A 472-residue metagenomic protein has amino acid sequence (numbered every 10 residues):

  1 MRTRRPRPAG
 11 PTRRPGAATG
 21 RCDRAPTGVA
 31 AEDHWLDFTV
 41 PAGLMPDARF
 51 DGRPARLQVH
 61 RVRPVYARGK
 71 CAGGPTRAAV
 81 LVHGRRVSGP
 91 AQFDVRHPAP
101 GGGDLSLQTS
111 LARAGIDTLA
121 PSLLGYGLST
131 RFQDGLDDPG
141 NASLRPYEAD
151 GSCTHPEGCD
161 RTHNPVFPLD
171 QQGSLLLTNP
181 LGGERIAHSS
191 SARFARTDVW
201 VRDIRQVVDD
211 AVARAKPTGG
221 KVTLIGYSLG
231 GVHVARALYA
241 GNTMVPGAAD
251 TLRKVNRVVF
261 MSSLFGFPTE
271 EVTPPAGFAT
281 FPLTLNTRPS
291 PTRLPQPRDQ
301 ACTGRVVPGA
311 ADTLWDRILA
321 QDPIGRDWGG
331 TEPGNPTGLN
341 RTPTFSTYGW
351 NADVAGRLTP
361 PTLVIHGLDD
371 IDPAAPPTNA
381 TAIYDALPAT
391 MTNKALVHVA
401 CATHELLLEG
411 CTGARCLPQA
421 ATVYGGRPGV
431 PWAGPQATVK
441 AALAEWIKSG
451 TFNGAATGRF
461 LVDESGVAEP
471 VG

Functional and structural regions predicted by a protein language model:
G16-G74: N-terminal cap/lid segment of alpha/beta-hydrolase-fold proteins
Y66-A120, Y126, T130-G151, P156: Short, surface-exposed "cap/lid" segments of acyl-processing enzymes
P139-R214: Alpha/beta-hydrolase active-site loop
T223-G338: Alpha/beta-hydrolase-fold enzymes
G334-V354: Active-site nucleophile elbow and catalytic-triad environment of alpha/beta-hydrolase enzymes
L358, V364-H366: Short beta-strand/loop motif that positions the catalytic acidic residue of the alpha/beta-hydrolase fold
I371-A382, L407: Conserved alpha/beta-hydrolase "acid-adjacent" motif
A402-G434: Catalytic histidine-centered segment of alpha/beta-hydrolase-like enzymes
